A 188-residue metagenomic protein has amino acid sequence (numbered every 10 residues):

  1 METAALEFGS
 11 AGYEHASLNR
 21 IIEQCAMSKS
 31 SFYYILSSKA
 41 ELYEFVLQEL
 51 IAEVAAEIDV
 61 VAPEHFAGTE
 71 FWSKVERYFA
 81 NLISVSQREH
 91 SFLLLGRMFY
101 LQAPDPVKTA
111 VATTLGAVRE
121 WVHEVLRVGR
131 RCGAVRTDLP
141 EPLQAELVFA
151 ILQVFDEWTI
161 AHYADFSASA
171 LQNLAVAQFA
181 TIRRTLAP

Functional and structural regions predicted by a protein language model:
M1-E2, E14-H15, I35-D59, E76-A80 (+1 more regions): An amphipathic alpha-helix adjacent to DNA-recognition modules
A4-F8, L82: Short hydrophobic clusters on alpha-helical segments that form packing/core surfaces in small helical domains
E7-E41, F45: Helix-turn-helix
S10-E14, E89, C132: Short coil/turn segments at alpha/beta junctions that flank glycine-rich nucleotide-binding fingerprints
F45, D59-R88, E141-V148, A175: Hydrophobic alpha-helical connector segments
V46, L50, V54, I58 (+7 more regions): Hydrophobic recognition helices of helix-based DNA-binding modules
I83-H123, L143: Short secondary-structure transition hinges
L93-L94, K108, A112, R130-F179: Hydrophobic/aromatic-rich alpha-helical bundle segments in the mid-to-C-terminal region
